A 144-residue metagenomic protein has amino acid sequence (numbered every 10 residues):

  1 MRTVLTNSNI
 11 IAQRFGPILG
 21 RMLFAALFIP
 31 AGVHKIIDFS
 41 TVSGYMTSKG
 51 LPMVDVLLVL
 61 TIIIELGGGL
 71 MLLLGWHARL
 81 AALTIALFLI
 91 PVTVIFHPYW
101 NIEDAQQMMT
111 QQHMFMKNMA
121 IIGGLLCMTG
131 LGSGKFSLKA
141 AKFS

Functional and structural regions predicted by a protein language model:
M1-I37, T47, V54-I63, G67 (+1 more regions): Extended, low-polarity transmembrane helix blocks
